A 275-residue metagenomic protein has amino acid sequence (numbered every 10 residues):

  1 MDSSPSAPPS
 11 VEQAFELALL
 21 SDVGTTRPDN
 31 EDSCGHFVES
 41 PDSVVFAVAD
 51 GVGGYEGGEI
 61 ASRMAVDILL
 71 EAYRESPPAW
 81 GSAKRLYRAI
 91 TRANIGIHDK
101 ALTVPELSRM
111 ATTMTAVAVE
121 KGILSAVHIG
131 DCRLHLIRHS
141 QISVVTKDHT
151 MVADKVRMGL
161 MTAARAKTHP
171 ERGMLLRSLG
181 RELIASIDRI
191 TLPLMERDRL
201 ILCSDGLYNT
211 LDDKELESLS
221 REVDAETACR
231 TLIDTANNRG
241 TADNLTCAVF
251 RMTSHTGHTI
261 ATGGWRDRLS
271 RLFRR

Functional and structural regions predicted by a protein language model:
M1-R275: PP2C/PPM-type serine/threonine phosphatase catalytic domain
